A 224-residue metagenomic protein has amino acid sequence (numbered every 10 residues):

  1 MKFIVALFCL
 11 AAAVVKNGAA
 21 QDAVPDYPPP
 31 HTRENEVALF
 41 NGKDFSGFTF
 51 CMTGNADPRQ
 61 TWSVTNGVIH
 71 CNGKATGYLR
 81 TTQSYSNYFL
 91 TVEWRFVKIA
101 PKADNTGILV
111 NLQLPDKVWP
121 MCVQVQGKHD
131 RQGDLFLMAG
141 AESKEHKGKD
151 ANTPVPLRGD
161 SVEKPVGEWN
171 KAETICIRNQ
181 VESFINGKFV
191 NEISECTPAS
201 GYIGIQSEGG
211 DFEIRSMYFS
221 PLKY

Functional and structural regions predicted by a protein language model:
M1-I4: Positively charged n-region of N-terminal signal peptides that target proteins for export
F8-N17: Hydrophobic h-region of N-terminal signal peptides that target proteins for export in Gram-negative bacteria
G18-Y224: Carbohydrate-interacting regions of secretory-pathway proteins
